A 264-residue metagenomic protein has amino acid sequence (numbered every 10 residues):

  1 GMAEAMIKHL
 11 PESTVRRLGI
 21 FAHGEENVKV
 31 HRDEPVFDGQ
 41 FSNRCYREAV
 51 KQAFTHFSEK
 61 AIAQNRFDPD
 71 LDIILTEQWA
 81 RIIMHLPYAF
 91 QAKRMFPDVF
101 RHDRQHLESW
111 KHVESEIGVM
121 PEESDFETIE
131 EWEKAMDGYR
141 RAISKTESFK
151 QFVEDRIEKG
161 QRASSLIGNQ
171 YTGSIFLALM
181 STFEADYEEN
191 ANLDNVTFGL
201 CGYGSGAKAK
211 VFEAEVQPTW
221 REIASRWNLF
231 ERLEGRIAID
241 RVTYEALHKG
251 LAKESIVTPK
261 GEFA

Functional and structural regions predicted by a protein language model:
G1-H56, A61-Q64, H112, A207-A264: Condensing-enzyme catalytic core mediating Claisen C-C bond formation in acyl metabolism
E34-S42, A80-I83, I157-Q170, S174 (+1 more regions): Cysteine-centered functional microenvironments
A53-Q78, P97-R101, V113, T182-N190: Phosphate/pyrophosphate-binding loops at sites that engage ATP/ADP/AMP, CoA/4′-phosphopantetheine, polyphosphate
F67, M84, Q105-V113, P121-E158 (+1 more regions): Hard-cation-handling environments
F67-D98, F126-W132: Conserved beta-ketoacyl condensing-enzyme motif
F90-A92, S205-K210: Flexible loop/turn segments at secondary-structure boundaries
F96-H102, A214-P218: Short secondary-structure boundary/capping segments
V119-E147, S165, G173-L179, F183 (+2 more regions): Non-catalytic terminal extensions of PLP-dependent enzymes
